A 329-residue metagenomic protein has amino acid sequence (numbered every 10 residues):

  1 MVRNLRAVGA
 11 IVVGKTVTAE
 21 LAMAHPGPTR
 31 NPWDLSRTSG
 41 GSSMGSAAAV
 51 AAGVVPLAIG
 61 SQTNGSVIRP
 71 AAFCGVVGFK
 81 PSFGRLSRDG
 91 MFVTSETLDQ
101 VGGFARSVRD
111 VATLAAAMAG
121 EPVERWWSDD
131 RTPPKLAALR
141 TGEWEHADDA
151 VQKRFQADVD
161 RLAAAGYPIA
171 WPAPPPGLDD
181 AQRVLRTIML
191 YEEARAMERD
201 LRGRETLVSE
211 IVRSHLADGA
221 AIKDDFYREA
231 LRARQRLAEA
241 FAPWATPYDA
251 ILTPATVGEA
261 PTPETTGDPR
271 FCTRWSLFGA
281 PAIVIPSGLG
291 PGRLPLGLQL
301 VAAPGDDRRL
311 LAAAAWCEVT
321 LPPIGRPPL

Functional and structural regions predicted by a protein language model:
M1-A115, F278-G297: Short glycine/serine-rich loop segments
L5, G27, L162, M197 (+2 more regions): Conserved hydrophobic/aromatic pocket- or pore-lining residues that grip, position, or stack substrates in active sites
R6-K15, V55, A112, M118 (+1 more regions): Glycine-rich, small-residue loops and helix-cap segments that act as flexible hinges at active-site edges
V13, W126, P168-A173, I283: General small-molecule cofactor/ligand-binding pocket signal
G27-L35, A181-A196: Charged, often glycine-rich, active-site loop that binds/positions anionic groups
V77-K153, A157-D158, L321-L329: A short helix-breaking turn/cap at a secondary-structure junction
P133-K135, T187-A242, P286-G297: Short helix-loop capping/hinge segments that flank enzyme active sites or metal/cofactor-binding pockets
A150-P174, E198-G203, Y227, L231-Y248: Acyltransferase
